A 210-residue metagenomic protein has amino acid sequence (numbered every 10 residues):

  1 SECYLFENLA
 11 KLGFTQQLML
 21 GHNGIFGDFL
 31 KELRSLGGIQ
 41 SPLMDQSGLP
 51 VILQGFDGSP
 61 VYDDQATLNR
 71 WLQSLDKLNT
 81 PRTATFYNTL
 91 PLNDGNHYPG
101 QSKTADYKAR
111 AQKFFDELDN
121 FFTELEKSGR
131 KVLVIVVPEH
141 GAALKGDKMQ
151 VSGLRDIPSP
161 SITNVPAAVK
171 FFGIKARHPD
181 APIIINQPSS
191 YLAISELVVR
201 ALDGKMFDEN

Functional and structural regions predicted by a protein language model:
S1-G100, I162-N164, Y191, E196-G204 (+1 more regions): Active-site-proximal alpha/beta segments of enzymes that process anionic O-linked groups
C3, T104-F114, R155-T163, A176-V198 (+1 more regions): A short beta-strand-to-alpha-helix junction
L5-F14, N120-K131, K170-F172: A structural motif corresponding to the C-terminal end of an alpha-helix and its immediate exit/capping segment
V51-D57, I174-P182: Flexible glycine/proline-enriched surface loops and loop-helix/loop-strand junctions
Y62-N79, H97-K148, I185, S190-L197 (+1 more regions): A long, amphipathic alpha-helix that forms part of the scaffold/cap immediately adjacent to metal-dependent active
F86, F122, P166-A168: Generic structural signal for residues positioned in beta-strands
K131, V137-R177: Histidine-centered active-site microenvironments of extracellular/periplasmic hydrolases and transferases
